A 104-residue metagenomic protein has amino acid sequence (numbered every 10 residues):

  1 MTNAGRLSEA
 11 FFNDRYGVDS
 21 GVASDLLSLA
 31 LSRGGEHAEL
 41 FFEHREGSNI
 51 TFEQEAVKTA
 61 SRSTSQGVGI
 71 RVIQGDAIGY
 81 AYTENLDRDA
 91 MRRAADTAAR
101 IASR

Functional and structural regions predicted by a protein language model:
M1-R104: N-terminal small-residue-enriched
